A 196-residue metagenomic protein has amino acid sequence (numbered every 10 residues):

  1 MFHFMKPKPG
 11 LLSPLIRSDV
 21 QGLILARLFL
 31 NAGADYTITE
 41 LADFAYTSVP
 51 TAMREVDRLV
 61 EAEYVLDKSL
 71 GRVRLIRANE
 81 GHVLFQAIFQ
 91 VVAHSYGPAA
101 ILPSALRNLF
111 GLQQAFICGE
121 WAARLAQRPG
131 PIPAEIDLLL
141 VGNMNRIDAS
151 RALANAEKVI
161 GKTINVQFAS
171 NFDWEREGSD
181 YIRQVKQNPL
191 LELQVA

Functional and structural regions predicted by a protein language model:
M1-M5: Alpha-helical/coil-rich non-catalytic "connector" segments in signaling and regulatory proteins
K6-L25, F29, G33-D57, E61-Q114 (+2 more regions): Catalytic core of pol beta-like nucleotidyltransferases
